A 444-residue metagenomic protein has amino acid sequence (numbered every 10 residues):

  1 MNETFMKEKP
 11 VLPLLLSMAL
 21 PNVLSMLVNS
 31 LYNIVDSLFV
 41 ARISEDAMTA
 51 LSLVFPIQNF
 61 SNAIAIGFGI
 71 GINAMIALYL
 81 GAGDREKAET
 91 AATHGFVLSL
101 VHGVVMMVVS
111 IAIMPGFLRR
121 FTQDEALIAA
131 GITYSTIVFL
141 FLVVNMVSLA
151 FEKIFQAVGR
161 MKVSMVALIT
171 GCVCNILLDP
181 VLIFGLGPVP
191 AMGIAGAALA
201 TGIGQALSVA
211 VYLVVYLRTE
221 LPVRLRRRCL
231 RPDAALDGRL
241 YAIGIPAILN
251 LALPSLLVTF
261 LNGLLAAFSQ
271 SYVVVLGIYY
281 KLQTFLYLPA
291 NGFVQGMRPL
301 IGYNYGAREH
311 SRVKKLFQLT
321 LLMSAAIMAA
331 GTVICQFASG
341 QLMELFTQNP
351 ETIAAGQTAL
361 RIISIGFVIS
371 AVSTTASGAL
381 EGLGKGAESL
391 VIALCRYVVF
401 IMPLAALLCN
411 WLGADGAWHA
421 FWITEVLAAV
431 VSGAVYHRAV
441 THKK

Functional and structural regions predicted by a protein language model:
M1-A19, I76-V143, V189-I245, I301-G366 (+1 more regions): Short alpha-helical transmembrane segments in multi-pass integral membrane proteins
M6-L38, R42-I43, N59-G71, M75 (+8 more regions): N-terminal transmembrane alpha-helices
S17-D36, I137, G171, G204-S208 (+4 more regions): Transmembrane helical elements of multi-pass membrane transporters/channels
L27, L31-T49, L118-E125, V181-M192 (+4 more regions): Helix-terminus/linker motif at the lipid-water interface of multi-pass membrane proteins
M48-V108, N145-G159, V163-S164, N262 (+3 more regions): Small-residue-rich hydrophobic transmembrane alpha-helices
F60-A63, N175-P180, V209-L213, F285-L288 (+3 more regions): Hydrophobic transmembrane alpha-helices of multi-pass small-molecule transporters
G69, N73, V138-Q156, S164-C172 (+5 more regions): Short runs within selected transmembrane alpha-helices of multi-pass transporters and secretion channels
S110, K153, D179, I183 (+7 more regions): Structural signal for membrane-spanning alpha-helices in multi-pass inner-membrane proteins, emphasizing helix cores
